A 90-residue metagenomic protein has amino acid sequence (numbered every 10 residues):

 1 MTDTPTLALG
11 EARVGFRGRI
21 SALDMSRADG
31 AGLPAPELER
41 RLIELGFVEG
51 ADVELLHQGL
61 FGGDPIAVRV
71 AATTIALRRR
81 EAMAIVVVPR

Functional and structural regions predicted by a protein language model:
M1-V48, E54-L60, D64-R90: Compact, charge-rich alpha-helical regulatory domains located at protein termini
